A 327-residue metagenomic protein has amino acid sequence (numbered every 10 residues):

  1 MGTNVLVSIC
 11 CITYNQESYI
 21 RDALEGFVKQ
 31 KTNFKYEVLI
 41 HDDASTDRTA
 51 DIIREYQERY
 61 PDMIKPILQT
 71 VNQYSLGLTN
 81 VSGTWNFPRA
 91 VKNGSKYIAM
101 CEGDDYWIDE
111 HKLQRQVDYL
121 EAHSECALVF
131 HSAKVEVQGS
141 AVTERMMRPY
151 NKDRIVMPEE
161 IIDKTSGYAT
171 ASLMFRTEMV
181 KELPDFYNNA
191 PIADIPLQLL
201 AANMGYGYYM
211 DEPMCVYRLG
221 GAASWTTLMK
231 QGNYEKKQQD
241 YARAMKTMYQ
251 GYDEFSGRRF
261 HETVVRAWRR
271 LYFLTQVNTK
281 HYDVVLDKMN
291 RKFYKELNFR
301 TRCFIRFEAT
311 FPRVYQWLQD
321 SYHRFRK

Functional and structural regions predicted by a protein language model:
V5-S8, E37, P196: Cell-envelope/extracellular polymer assembly enzymes that use nucleotide-activated donors
E25-K35: Short, acidic, metal-binding catalytic loop of nucleotide-sugar glycosyltransferases
D42-D51, V71, E102: A conserved acidic beta->alpha catalytic loop
I64, L68-K92, Q114-V180: Flexible acidic/His/Gly-enriched loops in nucleotide-sugar-dependent glycosyltransferase catalytic domains
S95-Y106: Short beta-strand-to-loop acidic/aromatic patch adjacent to the donor-nucleotide binding site
H131, P149-N233: Conserved nucleotide-sugar donor-binding catalytic segment
P213, Y217-G221, T227-R258, H281-Y294: Catalytic core of nucleotide-sugar-dependent glycosyltransferases
F273-K327: Membrane-interface aromatic/basic loop that binds lipid-linked glycans or pyrophosphate carriers, typified by
